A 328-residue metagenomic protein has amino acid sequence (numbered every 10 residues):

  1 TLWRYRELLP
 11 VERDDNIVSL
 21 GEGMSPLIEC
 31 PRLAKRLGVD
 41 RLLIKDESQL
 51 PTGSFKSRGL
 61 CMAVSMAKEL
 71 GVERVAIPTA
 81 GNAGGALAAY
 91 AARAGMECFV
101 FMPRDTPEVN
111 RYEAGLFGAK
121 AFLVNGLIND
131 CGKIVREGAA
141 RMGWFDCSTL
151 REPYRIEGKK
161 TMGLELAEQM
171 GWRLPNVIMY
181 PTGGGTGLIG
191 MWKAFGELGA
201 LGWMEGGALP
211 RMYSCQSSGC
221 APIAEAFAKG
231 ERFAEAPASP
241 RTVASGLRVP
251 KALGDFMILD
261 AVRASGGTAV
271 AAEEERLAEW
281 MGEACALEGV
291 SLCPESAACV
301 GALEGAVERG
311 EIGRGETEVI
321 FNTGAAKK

Functional and structural regions predicted by a protein language model:
T1-K328: PLP-dependent amino-acid enzyme catalytic core
